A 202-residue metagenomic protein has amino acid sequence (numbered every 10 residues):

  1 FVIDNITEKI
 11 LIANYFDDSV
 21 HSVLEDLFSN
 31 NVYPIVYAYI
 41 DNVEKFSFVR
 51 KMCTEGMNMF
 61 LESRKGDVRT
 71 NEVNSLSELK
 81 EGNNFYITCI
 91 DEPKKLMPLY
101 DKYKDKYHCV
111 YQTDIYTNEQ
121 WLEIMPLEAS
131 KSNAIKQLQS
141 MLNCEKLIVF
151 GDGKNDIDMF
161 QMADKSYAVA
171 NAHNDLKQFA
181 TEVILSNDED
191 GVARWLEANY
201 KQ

Functional and structural regions predicted by a protein language model:
F1-N42, Q139-I148: Cytosolic catalytic headpiece
I3-I6, I10, N118-W121, L176: A short acidic, helix-capping loop that chelates divalent metal ions and anchors anionic groups
I12-N14, M52-G56, L127, S186-N187 (+1 more regions): Short, hinge-like loop/turn segments at secondary-structure boundaries
S22, Y37-F150, K154, M159: Conserved acidic, metal-coordinating active-site core of Asp-based, Mg2+-dependent phosphoryl-transfer enzymes
E25, K136, A193-E197: Predominant activation on well-ordered alpha-helical scaffold segments within soluble catalytic domains
D26-L27, D101-K102, D175: Alpha-helical scaffold elements within enzyme catalytic domains, especially in hydrolases
I135, K146-T181, L185: Acidic, Mg2+-coordinating phosphoryl-transfer loop and its flanking beta/alpha structural elements, shared across
N174, L185-Q202: Glycine-rich phosphate-binding/hydrolytic loop that grips phosphoryl groups
